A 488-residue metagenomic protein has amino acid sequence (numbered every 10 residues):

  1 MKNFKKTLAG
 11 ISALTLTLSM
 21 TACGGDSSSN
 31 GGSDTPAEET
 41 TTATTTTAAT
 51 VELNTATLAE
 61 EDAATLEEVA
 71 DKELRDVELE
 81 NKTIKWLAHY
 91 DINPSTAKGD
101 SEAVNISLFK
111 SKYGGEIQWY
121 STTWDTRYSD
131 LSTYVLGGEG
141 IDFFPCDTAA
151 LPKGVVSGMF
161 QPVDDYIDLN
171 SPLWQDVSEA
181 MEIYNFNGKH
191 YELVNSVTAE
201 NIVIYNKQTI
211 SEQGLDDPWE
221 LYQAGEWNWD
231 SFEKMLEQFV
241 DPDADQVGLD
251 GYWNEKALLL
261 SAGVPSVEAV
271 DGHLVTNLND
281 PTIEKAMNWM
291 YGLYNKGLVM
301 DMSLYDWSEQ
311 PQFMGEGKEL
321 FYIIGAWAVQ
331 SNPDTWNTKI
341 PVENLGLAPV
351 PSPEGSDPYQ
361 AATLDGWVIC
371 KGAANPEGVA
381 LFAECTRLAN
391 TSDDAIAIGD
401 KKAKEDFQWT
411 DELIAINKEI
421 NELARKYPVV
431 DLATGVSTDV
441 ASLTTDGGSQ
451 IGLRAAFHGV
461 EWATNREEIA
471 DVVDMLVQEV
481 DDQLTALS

Functional and structural regions predicted by a protein language model:
A9-G10, C23-K153, A374, N390-A397 (+1 more regions): Conserved N-terminal structural module of periplasmic/extracytoplasmic solute-binding proteins
L18-A22: C-terminal motif of bacterial Sec signal peptides marking the signal peptidase cleavage site
A48-K82, T123, T148-E200, D230 (+1 more regions): Hinge/lid segment of periplasmic solute-binding proteins
V69, K85-L87, F186-V197, N201-V203 (+2 more regions): Extracytoplasmic/periplasmic solute-binding protein
D164-D176, L221-A224, P265-K285, N337-K339 (+1 more regions): Short, solvent-exposed loop/beta-turn-alpha elements that line the ligand-binding surface or hinge of extracytoplasmic
L236, G272-L304: Glycine-centered hinge/linker elements that transmit conformational signals in sensory and ligand-binding systems
N337-F407: Extracytoplasmic/periplasmic substrate-recognition and gating elements
A361, I396, K418-S488: C-terminal capping/gating helix-and-loop segments adjacent to ligand/active sites or protein-protein/ligand interfaces
